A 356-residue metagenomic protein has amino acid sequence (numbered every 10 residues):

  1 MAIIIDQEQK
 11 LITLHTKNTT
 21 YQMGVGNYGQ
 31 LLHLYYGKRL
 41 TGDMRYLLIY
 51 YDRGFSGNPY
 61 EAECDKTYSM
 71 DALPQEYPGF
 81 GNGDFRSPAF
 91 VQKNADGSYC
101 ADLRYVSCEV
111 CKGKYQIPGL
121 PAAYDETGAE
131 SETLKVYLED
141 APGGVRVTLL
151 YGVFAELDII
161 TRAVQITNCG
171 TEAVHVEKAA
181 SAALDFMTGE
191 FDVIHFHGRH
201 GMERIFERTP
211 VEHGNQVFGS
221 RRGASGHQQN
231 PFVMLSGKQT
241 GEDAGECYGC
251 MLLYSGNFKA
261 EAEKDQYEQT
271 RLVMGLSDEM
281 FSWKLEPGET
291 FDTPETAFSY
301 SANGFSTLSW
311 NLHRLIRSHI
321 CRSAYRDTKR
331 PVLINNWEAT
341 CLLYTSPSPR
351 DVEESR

Functional and structural regions predicted by a protein language model:
M1-L11, T270-K284: Short acidic, Pro/Gly- and aromatic-enriched capping/linker segments at domain boundaries
I5, K10-T13, K17, Y21 (+2 more regions): Polysaccharide-binding surfaces and accessory modules of carbohydrate-active proteins
G24-G26: Contiguous, structured surface segment used for ligand recognition
A101, W283-A302: Short Pro-Gly-centered flexible turn/kink motifs
Y254, A297-I316, A324: Acidic/glycine-rich phosphate/pyrophosphate-binding loops and surrounding catalytic core that coordinate Mg2+
A262-L272: Short, basic/aromatic beta-hairpin or loop at an interaction surface
N311-S346: An acidic-aromatic substrate-binding cleft motif
Y344-S355: Single conserved hydrophobic/aromatic residue that forms the stacking wall/gate of nucleotide- or nucleobase-binding
